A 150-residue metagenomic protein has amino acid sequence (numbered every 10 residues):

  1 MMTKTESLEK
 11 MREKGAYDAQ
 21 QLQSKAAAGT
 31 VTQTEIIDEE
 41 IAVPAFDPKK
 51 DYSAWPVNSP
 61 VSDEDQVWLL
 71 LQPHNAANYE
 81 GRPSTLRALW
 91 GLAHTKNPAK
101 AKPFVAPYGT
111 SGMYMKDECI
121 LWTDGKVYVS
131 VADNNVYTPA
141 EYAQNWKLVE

Functional and structural regions predicted by a protein language model:
M2-E150: Tryptophan-rich substrate-binding surfaces of secreted polymer-degrading and adhesive proteins
